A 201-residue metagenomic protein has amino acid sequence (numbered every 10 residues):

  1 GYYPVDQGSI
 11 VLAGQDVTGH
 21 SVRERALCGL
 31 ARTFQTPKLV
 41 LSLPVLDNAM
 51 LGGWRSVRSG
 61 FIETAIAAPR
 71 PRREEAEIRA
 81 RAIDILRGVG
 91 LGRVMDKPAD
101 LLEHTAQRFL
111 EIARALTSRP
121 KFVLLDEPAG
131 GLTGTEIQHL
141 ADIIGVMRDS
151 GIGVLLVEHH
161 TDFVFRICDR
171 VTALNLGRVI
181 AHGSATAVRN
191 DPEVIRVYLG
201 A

Functional and structural regions predicted by a protein language model:
G1-A201: Glycine-rich phosphate-binding loops of nucleotide-dependent enzymes
